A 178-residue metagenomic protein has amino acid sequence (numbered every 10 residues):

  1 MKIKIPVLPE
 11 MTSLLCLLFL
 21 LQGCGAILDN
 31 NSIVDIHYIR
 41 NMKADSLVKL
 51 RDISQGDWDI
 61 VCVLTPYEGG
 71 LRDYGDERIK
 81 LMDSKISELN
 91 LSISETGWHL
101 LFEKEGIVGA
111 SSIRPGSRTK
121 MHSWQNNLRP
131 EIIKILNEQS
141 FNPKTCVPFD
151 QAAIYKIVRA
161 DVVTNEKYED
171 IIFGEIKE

Functional and structural regions predicted by a protein language model:
M1-Q22: Sec-dependent bacterial lipoprotein signal peptides
C24-D83, S87: N-terminal export/targeting and maturation segments
G70-L71, V108-A110, N165, E178: Short, surface-exposed beta-strand/loop "edge" segments at domain boundaries and coil↔beta transitions
N90, S94-G106, S112: Short, structured surface segments that line ligand/substrate-binding pockets
S112-T119: A short acidic/small-residue loop/turn micro-motif
H122-E178: C-terminal partner/receptor-binding element of secreted or periplasmic proteins
